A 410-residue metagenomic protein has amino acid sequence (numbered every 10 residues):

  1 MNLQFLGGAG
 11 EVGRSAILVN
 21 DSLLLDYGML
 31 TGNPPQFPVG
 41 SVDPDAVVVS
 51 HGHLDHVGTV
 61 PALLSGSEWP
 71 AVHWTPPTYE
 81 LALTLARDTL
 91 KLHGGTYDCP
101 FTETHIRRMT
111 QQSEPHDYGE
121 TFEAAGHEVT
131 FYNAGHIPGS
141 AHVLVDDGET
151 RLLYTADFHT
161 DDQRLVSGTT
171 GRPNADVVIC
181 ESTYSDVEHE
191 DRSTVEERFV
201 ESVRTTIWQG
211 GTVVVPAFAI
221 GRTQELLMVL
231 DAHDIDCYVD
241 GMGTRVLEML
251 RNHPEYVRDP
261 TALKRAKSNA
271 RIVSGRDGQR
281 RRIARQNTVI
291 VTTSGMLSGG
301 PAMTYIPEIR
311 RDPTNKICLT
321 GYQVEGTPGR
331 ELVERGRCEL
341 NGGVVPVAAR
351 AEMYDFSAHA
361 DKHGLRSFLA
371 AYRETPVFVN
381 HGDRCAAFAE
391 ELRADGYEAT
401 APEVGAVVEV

Functional and structural regions predicted by a protein language model:
M1-S41, D117-S167, A406-V410: Core dinuclear metal-dependent hydrolase active-site scaffold
A9-S113, T160-S167, E190, T194-V195 (+1 more regions): Pre-active-site segment of Zn-dependent metallo-hydrolases
E11, I272-V410: C-terminal regulatory/interaction regions
L25-Y27, P44-V60, V72-P76, Y132-G135 (+8 more regions): Active-site neighborhood of phospho(di)ester-bond hydrolases with catalytic His/Asp-centered motifs
A86-G139, V257-Q286: Metallo-beta-lactamase
P138, T150-A175, E181-S182, E188-H189 (+2 more regions): Active-site-proximal loop/helix segments of hydrolase catalytic cores
D162-D240, E339-T400: Cap/insert and terminal regions of metallo-dependent hydrolase folds
E201-T320: Hard-cation-handling environments
